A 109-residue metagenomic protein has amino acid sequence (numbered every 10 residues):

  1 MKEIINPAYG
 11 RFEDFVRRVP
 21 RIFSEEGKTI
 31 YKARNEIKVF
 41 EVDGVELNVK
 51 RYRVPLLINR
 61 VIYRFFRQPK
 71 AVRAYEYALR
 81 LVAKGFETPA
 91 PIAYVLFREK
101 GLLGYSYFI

Functional and structural regions predicted by a protein language model:
M1-A8, V45: N-terminal positively charged amphipathic segments used for targeting/anchoring
F12-I109: Conserved ATP-binding subdomain of kinase catalytic cores across diverse folds
